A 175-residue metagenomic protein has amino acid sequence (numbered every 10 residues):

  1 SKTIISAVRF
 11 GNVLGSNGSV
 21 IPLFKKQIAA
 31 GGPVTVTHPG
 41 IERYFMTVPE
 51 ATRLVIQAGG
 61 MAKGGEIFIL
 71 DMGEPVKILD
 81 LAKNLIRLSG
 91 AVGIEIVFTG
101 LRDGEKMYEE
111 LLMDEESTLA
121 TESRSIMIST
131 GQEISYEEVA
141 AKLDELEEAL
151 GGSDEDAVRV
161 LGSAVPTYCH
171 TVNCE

Functional and structural regions predicted by a protein language model:
S1-E175: Strand-loop microenvironment adjacent to phosphate/nucleotide-handling motifs in alpha/beta enzyme folds
